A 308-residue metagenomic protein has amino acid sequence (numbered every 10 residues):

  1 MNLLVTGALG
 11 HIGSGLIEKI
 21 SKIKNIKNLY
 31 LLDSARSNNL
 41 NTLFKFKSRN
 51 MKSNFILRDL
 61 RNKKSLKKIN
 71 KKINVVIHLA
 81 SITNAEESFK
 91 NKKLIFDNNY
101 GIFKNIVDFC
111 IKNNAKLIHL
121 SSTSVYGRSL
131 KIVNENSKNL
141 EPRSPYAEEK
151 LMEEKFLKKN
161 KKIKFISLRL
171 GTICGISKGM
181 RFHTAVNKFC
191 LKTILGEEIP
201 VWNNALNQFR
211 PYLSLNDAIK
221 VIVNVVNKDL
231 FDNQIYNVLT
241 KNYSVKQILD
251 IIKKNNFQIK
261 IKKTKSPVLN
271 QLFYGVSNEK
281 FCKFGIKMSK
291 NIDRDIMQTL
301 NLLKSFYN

Functional and structural regions predicted by a protein language model:
M1-V75: N-terminal Rossmann/SDR dinucleotide-binding element
L60-D97: NAD(P)H-binding glycine-rich loop region in Rossmannoid oxidoreductase-like domains and their noncatalytic homologs
H78, K104-P145: Conserved Rossmann-fold NAD(P)-dependent oxidoreductase catalytic core, especially the SDR/UDP-sugar
E86-I102, N134-P142: Short alpha-helical oligomerization interface
S88, F165-T172, I176-G179, K188-L213: A conserved pocket-lining segment of Rossmann-fold NAD(P)-dependent short-chain dehydrogenase/reductase
R128, E141-G171, I194-L195: Active-site Tyr-X1-5-Lys
L151, C174-K188, L215-N216, N224-Y236: Glycine/proline-rich active-site loop of Rossmann-fold NAD(P)-dependent oxidoreductases
E197, W202-N308: C-terminal substrate-binding subdomain of Rossmann-fold SDR/epimerase-dehydratase oxidoreductases
